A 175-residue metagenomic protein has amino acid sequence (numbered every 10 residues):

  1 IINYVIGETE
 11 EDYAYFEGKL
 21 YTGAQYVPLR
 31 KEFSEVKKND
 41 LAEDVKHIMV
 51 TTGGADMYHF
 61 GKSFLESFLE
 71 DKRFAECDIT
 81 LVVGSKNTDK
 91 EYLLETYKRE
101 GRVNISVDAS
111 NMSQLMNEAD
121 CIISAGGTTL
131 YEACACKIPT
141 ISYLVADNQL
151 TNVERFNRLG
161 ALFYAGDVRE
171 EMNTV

Functional and structural regions predicted by a protein language model:
I2-H59: A nucleotide-sugar donor-handling region in carbohydrate enzymes
I2-N3, T52, V83, S142-L144: Short beta-strand/turn micro-motifs composed of small residues that flank or help shape donor/cofactor-binding pockets
V5-E8, Y26-V27, D108-S110, V145-L150 (+1 more regions): Short, acidic/turn-prone active-site loops that include or flank metal/cofactor- and phosphate-binding residues
T9-E17, K90-K98, M116, E132-A133: Short loop/helix-cap segments at secondary-structure boundaries that form the rim of catalytic
E43-A119: Donor-nucleotide binding loops and adjacent catalytic segments primarily of GT-B fold Leloir glycosyltransferases
N117-T128: Acidic donor-binding loop of glycosyltransferase active sites
L130-Y131, A135-T174: Catalytic binding pocket for nucleotide-activated donors in carbohydrate/polymer assembly enzymes
